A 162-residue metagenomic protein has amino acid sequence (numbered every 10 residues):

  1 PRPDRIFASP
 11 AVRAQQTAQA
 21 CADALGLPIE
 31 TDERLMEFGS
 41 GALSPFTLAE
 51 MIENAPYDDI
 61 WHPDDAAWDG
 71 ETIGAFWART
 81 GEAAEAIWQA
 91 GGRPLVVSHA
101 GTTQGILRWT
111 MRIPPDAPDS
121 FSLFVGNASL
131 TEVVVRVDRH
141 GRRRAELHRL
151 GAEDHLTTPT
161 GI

Functional and structural regions predicted by a protein language model:
P1-D4, E85-A86, E132: A short, N-terminal amphipathic alpha-helix
P1-I60: Phosphate-coordination/substrate-recognition cap region in phosphate-metabolizing enzymes
A8-S9, A78, V97-S98: Short beta-strand scaffold positions
A11, I73-G81, S122: Amphipathic, non-transmembrane alpha-helical scaffold segments
A20, G105-W109: Active-site signature of alpha/beta-hydrolase-fold catalytic machinery across serine- and Asp/Cys-nucleophile hydrolases
F38-A49, R108-I162: Acidic, low-complexity terminal tails and accessory targeting/binding regions of phosphate-metabolizing enzymes
A55-A75: Short glycine/proline- and acidic residue-enriched helix-loop micro-motifs that form flexible lids or anion-recognition
G92-G101: Generic beta-sheet signal
